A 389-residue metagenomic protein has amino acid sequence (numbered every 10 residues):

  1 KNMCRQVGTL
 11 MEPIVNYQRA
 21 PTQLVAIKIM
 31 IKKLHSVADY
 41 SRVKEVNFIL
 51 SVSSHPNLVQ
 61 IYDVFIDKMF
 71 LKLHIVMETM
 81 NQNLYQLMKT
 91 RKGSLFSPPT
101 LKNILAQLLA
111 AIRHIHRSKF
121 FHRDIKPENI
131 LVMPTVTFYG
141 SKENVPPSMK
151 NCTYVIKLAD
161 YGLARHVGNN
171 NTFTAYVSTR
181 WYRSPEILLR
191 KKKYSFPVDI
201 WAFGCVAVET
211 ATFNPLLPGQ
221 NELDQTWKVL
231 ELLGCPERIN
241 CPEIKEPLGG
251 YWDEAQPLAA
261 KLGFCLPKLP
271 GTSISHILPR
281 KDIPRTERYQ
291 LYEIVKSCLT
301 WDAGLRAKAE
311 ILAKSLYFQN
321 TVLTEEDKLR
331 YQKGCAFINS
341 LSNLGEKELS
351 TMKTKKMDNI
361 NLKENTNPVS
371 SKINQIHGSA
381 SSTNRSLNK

Functional and structural regions predicted by a protein language model:
K1-I31: Glycine-rich ATP phosphate-binding loop
A20-L24, I29-S53: Conserved N-lobe beta3->alphaC-helix segment of eukaryotic protein kinase catalytic domains
S54-D63: Conserved HxN/HPN-centered segment at the entrance to the catalytic loop of eukaryotic protein kinase-like domains
F70-N83: Conserved short submotifs of the Hanks-type protein kinase catalytic core that shape the nucleotide-binding pocket
I104-L105: Activation segment signature within eukaryotic-like protein kinase domains
D199: Conserved catalytic-loop aspartate of Hanks-type protein kinases
P236-I294: C-terminal lobe substrate-recognition/regulatory segment of protein kinase catalytic domains
G304-L349: Regulatory extensions flanking the kinase catalytic core
